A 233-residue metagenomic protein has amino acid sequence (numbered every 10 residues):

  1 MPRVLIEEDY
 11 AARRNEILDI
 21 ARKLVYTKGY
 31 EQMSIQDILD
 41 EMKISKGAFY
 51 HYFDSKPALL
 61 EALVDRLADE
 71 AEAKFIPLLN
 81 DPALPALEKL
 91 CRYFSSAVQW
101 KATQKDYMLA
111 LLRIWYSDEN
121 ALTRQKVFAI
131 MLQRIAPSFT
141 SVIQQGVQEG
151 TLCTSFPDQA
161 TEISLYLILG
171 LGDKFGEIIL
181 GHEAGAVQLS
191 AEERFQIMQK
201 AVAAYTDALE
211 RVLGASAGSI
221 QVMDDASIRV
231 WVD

Functional and structural regions predicted by a protein language model:
Y10, V64, A68, R124-A136 (+1 more regions): Amphipathic, non-transmembrane alpha-helical scaffold segments
E16, L24-A58, A62-R66: Helix-turn-helix
T27-E31, P82, Q104, E149: Short coil/turn segments at alpha/beta junctions that flank glycine-rich nucleotide-binding fingerprints
A62, R66, P77-Y107, D158-S164 (+1 more regions): Hydrophobic alpha-helical connector segments
E88-Y116, Q133-T140, I168-G176, R211 (+1 more regions): Helical hydrophobic small-molecule/effector-binding pocket
T103-T140, Q144, Q148-T151, P157-T161 (+1 more regions): Short secondary-structure transition hinges
Q133-E149, L167, D173-D233: C-terminal peripheral helix-coil segments that are non-catalytic and often amphipathic
